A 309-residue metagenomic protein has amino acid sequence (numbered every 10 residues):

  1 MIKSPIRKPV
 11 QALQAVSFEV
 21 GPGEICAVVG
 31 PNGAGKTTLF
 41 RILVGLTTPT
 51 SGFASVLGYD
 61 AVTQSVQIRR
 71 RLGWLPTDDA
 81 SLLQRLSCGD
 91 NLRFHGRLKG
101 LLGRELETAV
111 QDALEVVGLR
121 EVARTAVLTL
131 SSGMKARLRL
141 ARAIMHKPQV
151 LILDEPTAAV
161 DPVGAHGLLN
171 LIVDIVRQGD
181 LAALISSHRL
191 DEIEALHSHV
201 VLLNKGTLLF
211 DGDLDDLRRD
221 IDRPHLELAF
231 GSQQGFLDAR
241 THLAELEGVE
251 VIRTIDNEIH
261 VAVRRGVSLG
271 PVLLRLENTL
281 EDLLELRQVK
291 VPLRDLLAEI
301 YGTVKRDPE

Functional and structural regions predicted by a protein language model:
M1, R93, R97, R104-V122: Conserved ABC ATPase "signature" region
V44: Helix-to-loop junction immediately C-terminal to a conserved catalytic motif
G52-D60, I68: Conserved ABC transporter NBD signature motif
K147: Conserved catalytic motifs of ABC-family nucleotide-binding domains
L151-E155: Catalytic Walker B motif of ABC-type/P-loop ATPase nucleotide-binding domains
L169-V263: ABC transporter nucleotide-binding domain
V263-E309: C-terminal coupling/interaction segments
